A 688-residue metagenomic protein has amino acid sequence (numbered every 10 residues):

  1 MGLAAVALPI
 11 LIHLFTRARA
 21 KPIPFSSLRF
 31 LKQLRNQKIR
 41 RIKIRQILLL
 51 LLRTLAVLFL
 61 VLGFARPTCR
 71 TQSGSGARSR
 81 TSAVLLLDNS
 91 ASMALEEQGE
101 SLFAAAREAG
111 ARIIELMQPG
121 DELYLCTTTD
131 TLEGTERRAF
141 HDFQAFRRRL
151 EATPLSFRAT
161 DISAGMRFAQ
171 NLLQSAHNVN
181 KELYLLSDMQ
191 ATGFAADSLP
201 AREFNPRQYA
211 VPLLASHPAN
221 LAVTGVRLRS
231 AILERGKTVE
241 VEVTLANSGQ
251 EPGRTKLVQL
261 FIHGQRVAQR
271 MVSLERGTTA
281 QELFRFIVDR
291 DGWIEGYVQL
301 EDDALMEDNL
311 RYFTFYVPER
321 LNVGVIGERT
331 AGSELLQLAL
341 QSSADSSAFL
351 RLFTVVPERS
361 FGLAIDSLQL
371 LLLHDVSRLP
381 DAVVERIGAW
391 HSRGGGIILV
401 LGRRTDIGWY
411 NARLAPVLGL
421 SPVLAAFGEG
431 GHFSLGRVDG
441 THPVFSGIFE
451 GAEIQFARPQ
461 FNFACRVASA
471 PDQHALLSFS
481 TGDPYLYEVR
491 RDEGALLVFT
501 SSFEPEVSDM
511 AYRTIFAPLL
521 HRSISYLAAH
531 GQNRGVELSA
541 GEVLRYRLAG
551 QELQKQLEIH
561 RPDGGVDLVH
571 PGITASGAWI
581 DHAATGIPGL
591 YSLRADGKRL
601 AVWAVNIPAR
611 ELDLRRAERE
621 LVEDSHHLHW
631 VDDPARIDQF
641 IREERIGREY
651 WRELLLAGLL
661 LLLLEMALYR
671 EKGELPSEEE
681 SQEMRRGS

Functional and structural regions predicted by a protein language model:
M1-L62, H629-E644, R670-S688: Juxtamembrane linker/hinge segments adjacent to transmembrane helices in membrane proteins
G76-R137, R147-R149, A164-L172, N180-S187 (+1 more regions): Von Willebrand factor
M93-E96, E133-A164, L213-P218, V317-N322 (+1 more regions): Short, charged loop segments at secondary-structure junctions
L186-S187, E295-E307, F503: Enriched for extracellular/lumenal, surface-exposed ectodomains of secreted and cell-surface proteins
A191-A210, L321-G324, A331-H530, L553 (+6 more regions): Acidic, S/T/G-rich, low-cysteine, solvent-exposed domains in lumenal/extracellular/periplasmic regions of secretory
V226-L233, N533-E537: Short beta-strand segments of immunoglobulin-like
R235-S273, A280-F284, G292-E301, Y546-G572 (+1 more regions): Beta-strand-rich binding/interaction modules
V356, R490-E493, T500-V507, R513-L662 (+2 more regions): Membrane-embedded catalytic interface detector for glycan/lipid assembly enzymes
